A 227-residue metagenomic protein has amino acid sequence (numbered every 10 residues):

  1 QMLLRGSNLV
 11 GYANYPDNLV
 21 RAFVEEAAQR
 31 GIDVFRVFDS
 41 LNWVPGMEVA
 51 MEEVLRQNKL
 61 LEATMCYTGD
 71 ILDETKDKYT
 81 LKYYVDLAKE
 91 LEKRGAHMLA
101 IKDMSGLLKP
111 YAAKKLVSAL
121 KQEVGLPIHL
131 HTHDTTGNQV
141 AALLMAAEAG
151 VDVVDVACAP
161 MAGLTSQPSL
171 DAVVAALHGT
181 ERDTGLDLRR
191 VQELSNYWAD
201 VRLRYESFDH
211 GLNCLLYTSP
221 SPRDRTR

Functional and structural regions predicted by a protein language model:
Q1-L4, F35, L61-M65, L99-I101 (+2 more regions): Hydrophobic faces of well-ordered beta-strands that scaffold small-molecule active sites in alpha/beta enzyme cores
N14-E123, A149: Alpha/beta enzyme core
P110-A119, E206-L216: Active-site/ligand-binding-proximal alpha/beta "capping" segment
N138-A149: Catalytic cores of alpha/beta
D152-S166: Glycine-rich phosphate-binding active-site loops on the catalytic face of alpha/beta enzymes
T165-D183: C-terminal helical cap(s) of enzyme catalytic domains, especially alpha/beta-barrels
T184-S195: Phosphate/diphosphate-binding loops
Y217-R227: Single conserved hydrophobic/aromatic residue that forms the stacking wall/gate of nucleotide- or nucleobase-binding
